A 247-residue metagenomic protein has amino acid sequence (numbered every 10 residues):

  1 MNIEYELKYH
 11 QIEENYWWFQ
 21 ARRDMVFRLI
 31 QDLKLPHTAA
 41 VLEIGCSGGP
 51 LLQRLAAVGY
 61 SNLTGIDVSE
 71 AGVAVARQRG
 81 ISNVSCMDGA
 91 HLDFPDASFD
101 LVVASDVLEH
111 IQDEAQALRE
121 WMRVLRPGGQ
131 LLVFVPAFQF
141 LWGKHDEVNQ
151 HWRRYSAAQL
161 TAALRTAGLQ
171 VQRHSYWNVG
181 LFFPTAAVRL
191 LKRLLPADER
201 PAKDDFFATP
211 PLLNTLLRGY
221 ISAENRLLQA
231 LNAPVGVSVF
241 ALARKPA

Functional and structural regions predicted by a protein language model:
M1-A97, L101-S105, Q116-L118, P211 (+3 more regions): Conserved N-terminal segment of class I S-adenosyl-L-methionine
L7-I12, L131-R153, A157-R165: Short, glycine-/aromatic-enriched active-site segment of Class I SAM-dependent methyltransferases
S105-L108, F134: Residues lining the SAM
I111-Q116, G143: Short N-terminal helix/helix-N-cap motif within the alpha/beta-hydrolase-1
Q112, R126, L169: Short conserved AdoMet
A115-Q130: A short glycine-rich, Lys/Arg-flanked "PGG" loop and its adjoining helix->strand segment in the class I
L169-V179: Conserved S-adenosyl-L-methionine
L181-A247: A C-terminal cap/extension of S-adenosyl-L-methionine-dependent methyltransferases that defines the acceptor-substrate
